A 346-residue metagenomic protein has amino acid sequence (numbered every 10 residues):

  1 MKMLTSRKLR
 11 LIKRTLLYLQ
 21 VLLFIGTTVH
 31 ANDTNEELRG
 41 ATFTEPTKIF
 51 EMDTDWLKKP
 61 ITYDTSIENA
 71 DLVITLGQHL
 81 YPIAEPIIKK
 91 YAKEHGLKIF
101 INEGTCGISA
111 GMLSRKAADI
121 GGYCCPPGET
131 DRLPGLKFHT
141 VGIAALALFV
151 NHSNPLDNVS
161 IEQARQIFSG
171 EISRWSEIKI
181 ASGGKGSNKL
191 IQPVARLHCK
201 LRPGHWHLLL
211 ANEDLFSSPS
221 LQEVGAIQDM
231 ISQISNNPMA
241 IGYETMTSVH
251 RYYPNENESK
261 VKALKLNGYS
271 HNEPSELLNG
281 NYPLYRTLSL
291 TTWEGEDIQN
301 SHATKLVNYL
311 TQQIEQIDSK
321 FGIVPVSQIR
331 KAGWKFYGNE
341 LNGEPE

Functional and structural regions predicted by a protein language model:
M1-L11: N-terminal secretory signal peptides that target proteins for export/translocation
L4, V21, L306-V307: Short, Φ-rich (hydrophobic/aromatic) sequence segments
R7, L17, V29-H30: Serine/threonine-rich, low-complexity intrinsically disordered segments
T15-G26: Bacterial N-terminal signal peptides
H30-A118, C125-P127, R132-G142, F149-E346: Exported/periplasmic ABC-transporter solute-binding proteins
